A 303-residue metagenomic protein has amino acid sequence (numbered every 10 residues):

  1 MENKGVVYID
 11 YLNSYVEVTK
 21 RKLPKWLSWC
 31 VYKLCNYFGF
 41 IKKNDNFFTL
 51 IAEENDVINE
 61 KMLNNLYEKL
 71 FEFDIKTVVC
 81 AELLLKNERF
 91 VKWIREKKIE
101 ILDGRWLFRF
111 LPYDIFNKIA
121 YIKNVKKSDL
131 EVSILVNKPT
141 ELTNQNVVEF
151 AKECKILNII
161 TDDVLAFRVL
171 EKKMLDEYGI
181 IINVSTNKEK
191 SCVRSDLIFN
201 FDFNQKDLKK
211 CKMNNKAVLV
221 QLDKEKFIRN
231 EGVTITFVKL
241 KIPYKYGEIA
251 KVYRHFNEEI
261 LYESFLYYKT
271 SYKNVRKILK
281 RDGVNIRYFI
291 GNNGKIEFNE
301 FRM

Functional and structural regions predicted by a protein language model:
E2, Y8-R21, V31-K92, K295-M303: Metallocofactor- and cofactor-centric catalytic cores in central/energy metabolism, strongly enriched
Y8-N13, A52-N55, C80-L83, L135-K138 (+3 more regions): Structural motif
V18-K25, E88-K97, V147-E149, R168-E177: Short, aromatic/basic amphipathic alpha-helical patches
L84-V91, T143, V164-E171, K206-L208 (+1 more regions): Short, charged/polar "capping" segments at the starts of alpha-helices and the immediately preceding loops
E100-N117: A glycine-rich, Thr/Ser-enriched phosphate-binding loop motif common to dinucleotide/cofactor-binding enzymes
I122-E189: Glycine-rich phosphate/diphosphate-binding loop of Rossmann-like nucleotide-binding domains
I180-Y246: Rossmann-like adenosine-cofactor binding region
K224-M303: Adenosine-phosphate binding glycine-rich loop
